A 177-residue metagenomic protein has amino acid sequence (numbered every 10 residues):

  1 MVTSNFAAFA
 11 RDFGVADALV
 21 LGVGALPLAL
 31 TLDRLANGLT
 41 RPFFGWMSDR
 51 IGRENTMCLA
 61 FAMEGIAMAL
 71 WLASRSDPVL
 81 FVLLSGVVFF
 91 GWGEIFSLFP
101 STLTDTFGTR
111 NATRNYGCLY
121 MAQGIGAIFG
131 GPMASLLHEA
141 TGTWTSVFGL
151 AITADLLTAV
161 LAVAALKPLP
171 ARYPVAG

Functional and structural regions predicted by a protein language model:
M1-F44, G130: Extracytoplasmic gate region of multi-pass secondary transporters
A8, P100-T106: Intracellular helix-loop hinge segments at the cytoplasmic ends of transmembrane helices in 12-TM rocker-switch-type
A10-R11, M47-S48, M133-G142: Interfacial helix-cap and linker-helix signal at transmembrane-aqueous boundaries of multi-pass secondary transporters
V23, T109-L119: Loop-to-transmembrane helix entry/capping segments in MFS-fold secondary transporters and related SLC/MFSD carriers
A25-N37, P42-T102: C-terminal transmembrane helical hairpin of 12-TM major facilitator-type secondary transporters
T104-A112, G142: Paired intracellular helix-loop junctions of major facilitator superfamily
S146-A164: Symmetry-related core transmembrane helices of the 12-TM Major Facilitator Superfamily/SLC fold
L166-G177: Intrinsic disorder in cytosolic terminal tails and internal cytosolic loops of multi-pass membrane transporters
